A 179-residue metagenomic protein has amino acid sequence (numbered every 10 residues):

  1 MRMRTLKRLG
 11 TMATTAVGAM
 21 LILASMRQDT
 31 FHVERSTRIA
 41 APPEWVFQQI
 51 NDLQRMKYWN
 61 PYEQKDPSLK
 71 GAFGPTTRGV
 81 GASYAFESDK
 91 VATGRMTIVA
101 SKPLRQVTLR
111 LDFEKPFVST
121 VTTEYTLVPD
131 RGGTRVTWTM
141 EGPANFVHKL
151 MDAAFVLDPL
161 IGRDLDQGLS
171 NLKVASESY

Functional and structural regions predicted by a protein language model:
R4, R8-T76: Hydrophobic ligand-binding cavity/cleft-lining segments
T30, L104-Q106, R131-R135: A generic structural signal for beta-strand entry/edge sites
H32-E34, V91-M96, V118-T123: Short, surface-exposed coil-to-beta transition loops
S36-A40, A85-E87, T97, T108-R110 (+1 more regions): Generic structural detector for well-ordered beta-strands
W45-I50, M56, Y84, I98 (+3 more regions): Hydrophobic pocket/interface hotspot
I50-N60, S88, L169, K173-Y179: Sec/Tat-exported extracytoplasmic proteins
L53-K102, L150-M151: Extracytoplasmic/periplasmic/luminal assembly and interaction segments in envelope/secretory/respiratory proteins
V99, R110-Q167, L172-V174, S178: Beta-strand/loop substructures that line and gate deep hydrophobic ligand-binding cavities in soluble
